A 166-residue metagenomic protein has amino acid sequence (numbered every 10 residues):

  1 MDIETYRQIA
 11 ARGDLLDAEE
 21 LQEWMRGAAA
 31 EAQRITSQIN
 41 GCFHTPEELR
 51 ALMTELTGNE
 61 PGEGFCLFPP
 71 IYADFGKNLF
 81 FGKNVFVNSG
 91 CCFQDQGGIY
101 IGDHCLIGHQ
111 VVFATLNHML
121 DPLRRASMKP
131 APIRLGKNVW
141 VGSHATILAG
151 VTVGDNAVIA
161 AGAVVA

Functional and structural regions predicted by a protein language model:
M1-G64: Terminal amphipathic alpha-helical/low-complexity segments used for targeting or macromolecular assembly
E47, G154-D155: Residues in well-ordered alpha-helical elements
I71-F81, F86-V153: Flexible, glycine/small-residue-enriched loop-and-beta-strand segment within the central core of proteins
V158, V164: Short-chain dehydrogenase/reductase
